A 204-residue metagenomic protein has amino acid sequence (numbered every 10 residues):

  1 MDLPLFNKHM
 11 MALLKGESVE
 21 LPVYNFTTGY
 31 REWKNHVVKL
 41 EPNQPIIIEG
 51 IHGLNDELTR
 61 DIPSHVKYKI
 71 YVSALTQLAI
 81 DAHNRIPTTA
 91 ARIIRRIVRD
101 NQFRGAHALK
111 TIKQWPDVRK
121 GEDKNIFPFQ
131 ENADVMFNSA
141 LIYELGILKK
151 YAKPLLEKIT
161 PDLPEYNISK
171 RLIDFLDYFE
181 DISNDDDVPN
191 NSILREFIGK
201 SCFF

Functional and structural regions predicted by a protein language model:
M1-T28, P45: Conserved nucleotide-sensing/catalytic segment adjacent to the nucleotide-binding pocket in NTP-handling enzymes
L3, N35-L40: Glycine-rich phosphate/ribose-binding loops and adjacent secondary-structure elements that form binding surfaces
F26-K34, D117-K120: Short gly/ser/thr-rich secondary-structure transition/capping motifs
L40-P42, S64-H65: Short loop/turn elements that form and flank the Walker-type P-loop nucleotide-binding site in RecA-like NTPase cores
P42-N43, F127: A generic hydrophobic-helix recognition signal that picks specific residues within alpha-helical hydrophobic
P45-E49, I70-Y71: Structural recognition of the conserved hydrophobic beta-strand(s) that form the central parallel beta-sheet of P-loop
I51-L54: Short beta->alpha connector loops
D56-F204: Conserved NTP phosphate-binding and transfer environment spanning the P-loop NTPase/kinase superfamily
